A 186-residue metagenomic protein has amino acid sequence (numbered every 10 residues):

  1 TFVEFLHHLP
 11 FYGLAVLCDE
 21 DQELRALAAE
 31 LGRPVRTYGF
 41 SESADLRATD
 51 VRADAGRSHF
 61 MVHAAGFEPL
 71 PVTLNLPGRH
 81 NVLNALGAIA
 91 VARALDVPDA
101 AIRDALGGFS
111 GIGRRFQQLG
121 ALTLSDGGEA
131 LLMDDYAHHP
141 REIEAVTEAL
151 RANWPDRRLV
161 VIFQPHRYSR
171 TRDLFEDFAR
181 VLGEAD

Functional and structural regions predicted by a protein language model:
T1-L131, D156, V181-E184: Acidic, Mg2+-coordinating active-site environments of NTP-dependent enzymes
I112, Y136, P140-D186: Active-site beta-alpha connecting loops in nucleotide-dependent enzymes
